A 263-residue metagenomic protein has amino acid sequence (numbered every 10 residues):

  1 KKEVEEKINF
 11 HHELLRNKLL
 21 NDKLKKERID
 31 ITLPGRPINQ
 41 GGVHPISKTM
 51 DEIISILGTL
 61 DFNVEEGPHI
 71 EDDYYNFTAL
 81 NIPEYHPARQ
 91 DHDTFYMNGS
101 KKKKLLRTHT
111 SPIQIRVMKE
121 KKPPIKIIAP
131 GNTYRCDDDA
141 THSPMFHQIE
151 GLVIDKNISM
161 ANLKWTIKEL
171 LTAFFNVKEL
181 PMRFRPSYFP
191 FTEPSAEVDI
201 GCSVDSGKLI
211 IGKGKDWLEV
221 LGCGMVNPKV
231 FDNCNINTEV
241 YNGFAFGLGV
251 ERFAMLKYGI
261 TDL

Functional and structural regions predicted by a protein language model:
K1-L263: TRNA-recognition modules of translation machinery and tRNA-sensing kinases, especially anticodon-binding
